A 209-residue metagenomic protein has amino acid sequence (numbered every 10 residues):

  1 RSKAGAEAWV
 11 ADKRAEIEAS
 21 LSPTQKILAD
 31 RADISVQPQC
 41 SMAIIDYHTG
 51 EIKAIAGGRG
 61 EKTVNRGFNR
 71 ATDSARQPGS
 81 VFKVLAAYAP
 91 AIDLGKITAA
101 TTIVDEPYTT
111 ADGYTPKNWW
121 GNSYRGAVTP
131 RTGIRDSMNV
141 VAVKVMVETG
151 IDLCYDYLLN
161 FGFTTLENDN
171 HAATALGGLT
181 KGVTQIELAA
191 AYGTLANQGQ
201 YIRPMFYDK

Functional and structural regions predicted by a protein language model:
R1-R76, S80-V81, T98-T101, L158 (+1 more regions): Periplasmic/cell-envelope proteins involved in peptidoglycan metabolism and beta-lactam response
L28-D33, Q39, N69-Q77, P116-S123 (+3 more regions): Second-shell loop/turn segments in exported
Y47, K62-T63, I92-T101, T164-L166 (+1 more regions): Secondary-structure transition/capping motifs at alpha-helix termini and the adjoining loop/turn into the next element
G50, R76-I103, G133, A191-L195: Active-site SXXK
I97-C154, N197, Y201: Conserved catalytic neighborhood of penicillin-recognizing serine enzymes
T101-E106, L159, P204-K209: Beta-strand segments within the central parallel beta-sheet cores of soluble alpha/beta enzyme folds
T149-L166: Short, charged, amphipathic alpha-helices and their helix-cap/turn boundaries
F163-K209: Active-site-proximal helix/loop microenvironment of the serine DD-peptidase/beta-lactamase transpeptidase fold
